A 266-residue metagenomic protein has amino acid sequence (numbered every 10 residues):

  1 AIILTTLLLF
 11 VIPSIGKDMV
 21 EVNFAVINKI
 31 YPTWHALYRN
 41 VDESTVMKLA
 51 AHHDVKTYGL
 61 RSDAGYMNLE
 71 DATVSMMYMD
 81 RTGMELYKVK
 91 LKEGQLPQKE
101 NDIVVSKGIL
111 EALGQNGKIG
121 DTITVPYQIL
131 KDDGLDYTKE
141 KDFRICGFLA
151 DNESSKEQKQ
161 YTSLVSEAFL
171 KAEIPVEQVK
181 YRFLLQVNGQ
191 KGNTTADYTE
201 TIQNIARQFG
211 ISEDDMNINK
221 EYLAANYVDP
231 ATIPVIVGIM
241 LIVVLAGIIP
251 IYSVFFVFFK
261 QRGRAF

Functional and structural regions predicted by a protein language model:
A1-V20, V228-A265: Hydrophobic alpha-helical transmembrane segments of multi-pass inner-membrane transport and secretion
K17-N226: Basic-flanked hydrophobic alpha-helices used for secretion and membrane insertion
